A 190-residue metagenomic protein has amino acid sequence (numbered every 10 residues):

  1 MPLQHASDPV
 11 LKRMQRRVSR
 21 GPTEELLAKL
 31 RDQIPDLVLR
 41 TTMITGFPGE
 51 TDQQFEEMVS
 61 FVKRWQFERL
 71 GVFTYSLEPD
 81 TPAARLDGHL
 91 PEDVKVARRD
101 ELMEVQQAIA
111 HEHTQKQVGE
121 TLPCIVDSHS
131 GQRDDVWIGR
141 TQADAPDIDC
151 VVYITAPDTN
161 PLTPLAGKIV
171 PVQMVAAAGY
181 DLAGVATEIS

Functional and structural regions predicted by a protein language model:
M1, T42, V62, L70 (+3 more regions): Conserved, mostly hydrophobic/aromatic
P2-E68, Y75-V94: Conserved non-cysteine loop/helix-boundary elements of the Radical SAM core domain that shape
R85-S190: Terminal RNA-binding accessory module
